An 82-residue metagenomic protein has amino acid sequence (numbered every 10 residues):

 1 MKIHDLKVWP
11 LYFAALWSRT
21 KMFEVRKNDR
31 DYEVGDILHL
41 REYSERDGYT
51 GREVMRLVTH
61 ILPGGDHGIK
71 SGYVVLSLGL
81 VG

Functional and structural regions predicted by a protein language model:
M1-G82: Catalytic phosphate/metal-binding cores of nucleic-acid and nucleotide-processing enzymes, i.e., regions that mediate
